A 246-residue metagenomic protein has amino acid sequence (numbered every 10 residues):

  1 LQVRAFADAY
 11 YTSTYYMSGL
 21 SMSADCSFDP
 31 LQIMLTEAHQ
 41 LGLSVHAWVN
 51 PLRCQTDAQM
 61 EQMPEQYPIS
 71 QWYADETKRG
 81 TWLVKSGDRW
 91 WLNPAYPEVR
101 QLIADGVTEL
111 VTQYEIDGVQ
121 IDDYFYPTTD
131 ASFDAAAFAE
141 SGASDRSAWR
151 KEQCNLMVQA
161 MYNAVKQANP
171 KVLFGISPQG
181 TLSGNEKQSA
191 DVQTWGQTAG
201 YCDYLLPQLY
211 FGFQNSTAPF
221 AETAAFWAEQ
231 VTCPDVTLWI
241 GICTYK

Functional and structural regions predicted by a protein language model:
L1-A9, Q113-G118, T198-L205: Catalytic domains of carbohydrate-active enzymes, especially glycoside hydrolases
Y11-S23, R53-S86, Y124-A143: Aromatic- and acidic-residue-enriched segments that line the glycan-binding/catalytic groove of carbohydrate-active
G19-L41, E152-M157: Aromatic- and glycine-enriched glycan-recognition loops and surfaces that form the carbohydrate-binding subsites
I33-T36, H46-A47, L52-Q113: Active-site-adjacent "subsite" loops/lids of carbohydrate-active enzymes
A38, I103, L110, V119-D122 (+4 more regions): Conserved, mostly hydrophobic/aromatic
H39, L43-T56, Q120-T128, S147-S189 (+1 more regions): Aromatic-lined carbohydrate-recognition surfaces of secreted/lumenal glycan-active proteins
T56, A168, L173-T217, T223: Substrate-binding cleft/loops of secretory-pathway carbohydrate-active enzymes
T198-Y201, F213-K246: Surface-exposed substrate-engagement region within the catalytic domains of secreted or surface-exposed extracellular
